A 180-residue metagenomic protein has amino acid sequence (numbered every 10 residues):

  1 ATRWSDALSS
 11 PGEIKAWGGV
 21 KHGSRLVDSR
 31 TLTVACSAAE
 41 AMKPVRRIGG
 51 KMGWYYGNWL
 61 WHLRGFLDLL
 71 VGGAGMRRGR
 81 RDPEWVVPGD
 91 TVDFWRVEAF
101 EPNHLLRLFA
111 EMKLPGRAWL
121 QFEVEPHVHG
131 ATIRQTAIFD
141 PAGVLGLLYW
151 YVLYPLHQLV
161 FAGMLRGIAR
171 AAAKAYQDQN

Functional and structural regions predicted by a protein language model:
T2-M76, N180: Hydrophobic ligand-binding cavity/cleft-lining segments
C36-A39, A99-N103, V124-T132: A short, structured loop/turn motif at beta-sheet edges
A41-V45, V97, I133-Q135, I168: Hydrophobic pocket/interface hotspot
L67, A169-N180: Short, highly charged C-terminal tails/helix-capping segments
G72-T91: Secreted/surface-exposed cysteine- and glycine-rich disulfide frameworks
P83, L106-K113: Short beta-strand segments that buttress and anchor functional surface loops
P88-F94, P115-R117: Short coil-to-beta-strand transition motifs
A110-L159, Q179: Beta-strand/loop substructures that line and gate deep hydrophobic ligand-binding cavities in soluble
